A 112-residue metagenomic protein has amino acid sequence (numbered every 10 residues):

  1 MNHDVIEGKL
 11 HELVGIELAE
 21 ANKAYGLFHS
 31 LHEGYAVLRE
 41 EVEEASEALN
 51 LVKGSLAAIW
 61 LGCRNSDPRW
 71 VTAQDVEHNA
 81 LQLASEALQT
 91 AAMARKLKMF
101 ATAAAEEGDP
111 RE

Functional and structural regions predicted by a protein language model:
M1-E112: Flexible "arm" and connector segments at domain edges
